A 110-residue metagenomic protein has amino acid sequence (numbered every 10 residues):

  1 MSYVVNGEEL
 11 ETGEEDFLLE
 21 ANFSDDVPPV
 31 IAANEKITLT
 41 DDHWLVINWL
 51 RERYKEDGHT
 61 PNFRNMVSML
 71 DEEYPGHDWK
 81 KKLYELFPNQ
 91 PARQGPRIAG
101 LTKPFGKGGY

Functional and structural regions predicted by a protein language model:
Y3, T12, N65, M69-Y110: Helix-rich interaction surfaces within compact, conserved domain-sized segments that mediate assembly or partner
Y3-T38: N-terminal first-folded block
E15-A21, K55-H59, M69-D71, K82: A short, ordered amphipathic alpha-helix with a cationic face
E20-V27, W44-L45, G58-N62, Y74-P75: Short acidic alpha-helix initiation/capping motifs at coil-to-helix transition points, especially at protein N-termini
V27-I31, N48-W49, N65-M69: A general alpha-helix detector
K36-F63: Hydrophobic/aromatic-rich, well-ordered segments within soluble, folded domains that form packed cores
